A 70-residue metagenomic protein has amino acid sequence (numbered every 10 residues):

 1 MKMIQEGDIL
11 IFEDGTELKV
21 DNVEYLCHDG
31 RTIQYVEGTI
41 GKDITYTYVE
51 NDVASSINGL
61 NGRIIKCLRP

Functional and structural regions predicted by a protein language model:
E13-D14, H28: Conserved "cap/hinge" positions at secondary-structure junctions
D14-E17, K42: Short acidic/polar mixed-charge low-complexity motifs
E17-L18, I33, I65: Short, isolated positions in well-ordered beta-strands
E17-Y25: Short beta-strand-centered aromatic/proline hotspots
C27-T39: Short, solvent-exposed secondary-structure boundary/capping segments
G41-P70: Intrinsically disordered, low-complexity, charged/polar segments
